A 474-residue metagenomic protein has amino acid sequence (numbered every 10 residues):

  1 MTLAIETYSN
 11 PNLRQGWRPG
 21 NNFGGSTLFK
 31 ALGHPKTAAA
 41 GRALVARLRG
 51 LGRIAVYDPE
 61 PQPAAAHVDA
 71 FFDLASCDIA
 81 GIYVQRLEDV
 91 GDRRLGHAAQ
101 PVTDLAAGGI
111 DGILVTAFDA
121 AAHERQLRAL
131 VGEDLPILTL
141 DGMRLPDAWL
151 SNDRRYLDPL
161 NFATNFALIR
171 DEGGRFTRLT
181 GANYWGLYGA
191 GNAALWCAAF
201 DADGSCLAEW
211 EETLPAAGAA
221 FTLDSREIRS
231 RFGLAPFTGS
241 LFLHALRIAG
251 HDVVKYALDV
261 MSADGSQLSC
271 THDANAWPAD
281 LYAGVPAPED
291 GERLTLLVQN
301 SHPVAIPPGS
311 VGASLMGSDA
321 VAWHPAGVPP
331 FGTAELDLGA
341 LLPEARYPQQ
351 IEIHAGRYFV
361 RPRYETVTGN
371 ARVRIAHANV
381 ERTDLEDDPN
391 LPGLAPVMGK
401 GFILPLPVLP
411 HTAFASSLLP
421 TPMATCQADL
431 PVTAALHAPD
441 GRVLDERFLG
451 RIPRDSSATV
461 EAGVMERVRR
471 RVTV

Functional and structural regions predicted by a protein language model:
T2-G50, A66-H67, F72-D78, A107-V474: Gly/Pro-rich, tryptophan- and cysteine-flecked surface segments typical of secreted/extracellular proteins
A31-P35, V90-L95: Short, flexible loop segments at the rims of nucleotide/cofactor-binding pockets, characterized by
A55-Y57, L114-V115: Structural motif
S76-R93: NAD(P)-binding Rossmann-fold cofactor-contacting core
Y83-R86, T103, D141: Residues at the C-termini of beta-strands that transition into short coil/loop
R93-L105: Glycine-rich, highly charged phosphate/nucleotide-binding loops
